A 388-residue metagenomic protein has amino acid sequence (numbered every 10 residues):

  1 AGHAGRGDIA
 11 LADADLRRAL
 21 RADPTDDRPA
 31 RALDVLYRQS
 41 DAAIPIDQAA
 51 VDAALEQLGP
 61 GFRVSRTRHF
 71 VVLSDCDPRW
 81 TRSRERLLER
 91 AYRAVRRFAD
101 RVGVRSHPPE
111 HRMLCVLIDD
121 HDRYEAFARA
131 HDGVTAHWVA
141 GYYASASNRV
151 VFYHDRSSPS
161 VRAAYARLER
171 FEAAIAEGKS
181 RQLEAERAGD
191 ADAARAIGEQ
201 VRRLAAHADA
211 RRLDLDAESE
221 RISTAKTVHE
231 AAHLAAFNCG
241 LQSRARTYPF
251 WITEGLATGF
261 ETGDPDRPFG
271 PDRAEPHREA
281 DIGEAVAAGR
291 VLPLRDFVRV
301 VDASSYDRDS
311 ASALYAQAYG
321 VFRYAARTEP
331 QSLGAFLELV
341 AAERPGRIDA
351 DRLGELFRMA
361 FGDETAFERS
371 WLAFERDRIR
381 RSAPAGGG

Functional and structural regions predicted by a protein language model:
L11-S65, R378, S382, G386-G388: Pro/Ala/Gly-rich low-complexity, hydrophilic intrinsically disordered segments
A22, Q39-A43, R181, A185 (+4 more regions): Surface-exposed polar/charged interaction patches
G61-R244, P249, I348-E355: Juxtacatalytic substrate-recognition/specificity segment
V134-N148, A194, E199, I222 (+1 more regions): Acidic/His/Gly-enriched intrinsically disordered linker/tail segments that often contain short helix/coil "MoRF-like"
